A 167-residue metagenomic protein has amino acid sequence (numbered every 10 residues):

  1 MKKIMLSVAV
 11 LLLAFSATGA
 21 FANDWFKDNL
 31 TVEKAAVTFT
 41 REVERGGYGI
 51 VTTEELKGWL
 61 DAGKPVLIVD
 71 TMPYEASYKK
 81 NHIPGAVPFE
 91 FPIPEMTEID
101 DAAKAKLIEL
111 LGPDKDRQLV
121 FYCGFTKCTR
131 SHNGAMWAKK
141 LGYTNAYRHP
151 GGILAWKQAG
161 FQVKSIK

Functional and structural regions predicted by a protein language model:
M1-V8: Bacterial N-terminal signal peptides that target proteins for export
L6, L13, T18-I68, M72-K80 (+1 more regions): Flexible, polar/low-complexity N-terminal or interdomain linker segments that lie immediately upstream of folded
R45, E55-L119, I166: Positively charged, proline/Ser/Thr-rich regional signature most characteristic of the Rhodanese/CDC25-like
M72-Y74, G124, F161: Solvent-exposed coil/turn segments that connect beta secondary-structure elements in extracytoplasmic/periplasmic
K79-H82, H132-G134, A159-G160: Short, solvent-exposed loop/turn and secondary-structure capping segments
K104-W156: Catalytic cysteine-centered active loop of the rhodanese-like fold, especially the PTP/DSP P-loop
G160-K167: Active-site neighborhoods of enzymes that stabilize oxyanions during catalysis
